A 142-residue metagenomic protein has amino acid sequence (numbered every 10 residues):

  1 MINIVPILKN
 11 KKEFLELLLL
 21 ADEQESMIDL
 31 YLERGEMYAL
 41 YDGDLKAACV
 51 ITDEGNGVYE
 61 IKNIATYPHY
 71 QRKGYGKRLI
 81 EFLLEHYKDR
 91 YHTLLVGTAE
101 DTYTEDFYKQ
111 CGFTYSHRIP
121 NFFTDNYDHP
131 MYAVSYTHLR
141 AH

Functional and structural regions predicted by a protein language model:
V5-N63, Y67-P68: Acetyl-CoA-dependent GNAT
Y70, G74-F82: Conserved acetyl-CoA pyrophosphate-binding loop and the N-cap/start of the following alpha-helix in GNAT-like
Y87-A99: Conserved GNAT acetyl-CoA-binding A-motif
L95-G97, T114-S135: Conserved catalytic-core motifs of GNAT/GCN5-like acyltransferases
T137-H142: Conserved small/polar residues in nucleotide/adenosyl-binding loops
